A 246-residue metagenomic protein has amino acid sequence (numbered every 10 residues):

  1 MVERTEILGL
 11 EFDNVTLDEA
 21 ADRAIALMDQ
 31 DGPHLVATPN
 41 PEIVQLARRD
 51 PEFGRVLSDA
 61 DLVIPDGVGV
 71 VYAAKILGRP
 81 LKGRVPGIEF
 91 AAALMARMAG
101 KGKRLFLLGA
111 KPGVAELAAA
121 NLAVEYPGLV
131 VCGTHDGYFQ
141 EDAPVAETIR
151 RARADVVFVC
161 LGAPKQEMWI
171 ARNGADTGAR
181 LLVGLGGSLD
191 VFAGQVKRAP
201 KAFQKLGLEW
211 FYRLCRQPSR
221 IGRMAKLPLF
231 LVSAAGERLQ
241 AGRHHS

Functional and structural regions predicted by a protein language model:
M1-G83, I88: N-terminal nucleotide/polyanion-binding subdomain common to many enzyme families
E3, V71-A74, M98, R198-S246: A transmembrane-helix-recognition feature enriched in membrane-embedded lipid enzymes and envelope glyco-/phospholipid
N40-I43, L161-Q166, S188-L189: Short glycine-rich anion-binding loops that position phosphate/pyrophosphate groups of nucleotides and phosphorylated
P51, R55-D59, E167-G187: A short, gly/pro- and small-residue-rich
D61, C132, D155, R180: Conserved acidic residues
V71-T148, A152: Conserved beta-alpha
D136-Q140, R180-R216: Short, flexible loop segments at boundaries between secondary-structure elements
I149, R153-A163, A179: Proline-aspartate-enriched helix->loop->beta-strand connector
